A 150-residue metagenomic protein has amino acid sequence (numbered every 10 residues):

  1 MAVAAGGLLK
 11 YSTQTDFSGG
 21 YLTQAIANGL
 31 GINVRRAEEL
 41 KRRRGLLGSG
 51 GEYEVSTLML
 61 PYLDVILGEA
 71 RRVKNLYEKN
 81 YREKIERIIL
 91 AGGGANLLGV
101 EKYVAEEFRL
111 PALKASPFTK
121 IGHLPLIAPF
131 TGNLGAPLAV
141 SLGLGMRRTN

Functional and structural regions predicted by a protein language model:
M1-N150: Hydrophobic/aromatic-enriched cytosolic interaction surfaces used to assemble or bind macromolecules
